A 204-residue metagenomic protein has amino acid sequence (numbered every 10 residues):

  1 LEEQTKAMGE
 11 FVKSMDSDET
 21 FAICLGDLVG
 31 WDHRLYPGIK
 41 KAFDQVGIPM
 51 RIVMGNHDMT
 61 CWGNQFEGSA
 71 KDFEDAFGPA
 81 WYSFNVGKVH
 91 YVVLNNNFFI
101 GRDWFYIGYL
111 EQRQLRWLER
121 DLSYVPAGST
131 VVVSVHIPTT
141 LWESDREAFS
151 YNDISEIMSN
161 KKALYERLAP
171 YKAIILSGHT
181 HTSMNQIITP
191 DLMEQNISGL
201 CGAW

Functional and structural regions predicted by a protein language model:
L1-P37: N-terminal active-site segment of His-dependent metallophosphoesterases
F21, P49, T130: Residues at the starts of beta-strands that form the adenosine-phosphate
L25, V125-E147: Short acidic, glycine-rich surface-loop motifs adjacent to enzyme active sites
G26-D27, G55-N56, H136, G178-H179: Active-site glycine-centered loops adjacent to acidic/histidine catalytic or metal-binding residues that shape
H33-A127, S150-I174, T182-W204: Extended active-site neighborhood of metal-dependent phosphoesterases/phosphodiesterases
N96, S134-T139, H179-T180: Short, well-ordered beta-to-alpha junction loops that form the rim of enzyme active sites and present histidine/acidic
